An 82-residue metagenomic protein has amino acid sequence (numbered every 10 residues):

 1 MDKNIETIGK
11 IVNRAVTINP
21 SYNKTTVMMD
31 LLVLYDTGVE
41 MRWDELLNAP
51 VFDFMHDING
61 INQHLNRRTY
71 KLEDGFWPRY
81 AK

Functional and structural regions predicted by a protein language model:
M1-K82: Charged interaction scaffolds used for protein-protein
